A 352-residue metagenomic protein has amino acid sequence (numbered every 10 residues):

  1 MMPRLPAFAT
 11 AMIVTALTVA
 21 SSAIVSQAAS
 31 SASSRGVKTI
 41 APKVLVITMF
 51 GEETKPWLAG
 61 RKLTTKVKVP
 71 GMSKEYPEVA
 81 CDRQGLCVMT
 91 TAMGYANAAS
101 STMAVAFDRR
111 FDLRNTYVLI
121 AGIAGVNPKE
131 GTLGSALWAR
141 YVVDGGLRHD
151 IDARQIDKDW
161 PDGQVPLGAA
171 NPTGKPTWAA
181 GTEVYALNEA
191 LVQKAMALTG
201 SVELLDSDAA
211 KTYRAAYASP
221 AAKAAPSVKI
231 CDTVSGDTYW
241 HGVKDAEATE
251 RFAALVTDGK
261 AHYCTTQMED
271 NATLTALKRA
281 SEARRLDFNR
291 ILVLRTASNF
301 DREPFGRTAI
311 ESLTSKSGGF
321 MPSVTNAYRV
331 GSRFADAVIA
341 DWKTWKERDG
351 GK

Functional and structural regions predicted by a protein language model:
M1-M12: Bacterial N-terminal signal peptides that target proteins for export
T10-S22: Bacterial N-terminal signal peptides
S21-S33: Signal peptide processing junction and immediate N-terminal pro/mature segment of secreted/exported proteins
A32-K352: Accessory terminal and edge-of-domain segments that mediate assembly/interaction and cofactor placement around
